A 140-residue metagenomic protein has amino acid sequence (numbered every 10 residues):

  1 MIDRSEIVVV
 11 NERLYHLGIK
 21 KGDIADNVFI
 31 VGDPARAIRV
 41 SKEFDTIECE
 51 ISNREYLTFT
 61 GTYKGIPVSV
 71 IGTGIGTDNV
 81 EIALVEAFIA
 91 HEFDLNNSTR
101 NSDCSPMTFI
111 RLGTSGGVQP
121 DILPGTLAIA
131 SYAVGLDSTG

Functional and structural regions predicted by a protein language model:
I2-G140: Metabolite-binding pocket within alpha/beta catalytic cores that recognizes anionic/polar moieties
